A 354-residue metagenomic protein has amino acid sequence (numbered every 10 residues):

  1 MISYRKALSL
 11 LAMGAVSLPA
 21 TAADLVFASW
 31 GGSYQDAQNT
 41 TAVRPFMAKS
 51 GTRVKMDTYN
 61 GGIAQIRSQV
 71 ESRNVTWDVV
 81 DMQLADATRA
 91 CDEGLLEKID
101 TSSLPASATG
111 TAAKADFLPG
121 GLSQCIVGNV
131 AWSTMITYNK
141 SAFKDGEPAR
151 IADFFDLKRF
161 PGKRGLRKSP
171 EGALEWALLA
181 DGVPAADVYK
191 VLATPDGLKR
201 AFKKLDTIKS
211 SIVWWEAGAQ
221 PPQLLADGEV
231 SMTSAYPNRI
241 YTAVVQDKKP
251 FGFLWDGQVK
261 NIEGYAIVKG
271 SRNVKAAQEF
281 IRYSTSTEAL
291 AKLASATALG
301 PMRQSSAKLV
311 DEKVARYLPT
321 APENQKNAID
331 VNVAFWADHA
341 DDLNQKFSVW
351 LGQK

Functional and structural regions predicted by a protein language model:
K6, L18-A22: Sec/Tat signal peptide C-region and signal peptidase I cleavage site
A23-A90: Early extracytoplasmic/lumenal segment of secretory-pathway proteins
G32-A37, M82-A87, C91-Q220: Extracytoplasmic ligand-binding site segments that recognize negatively charged/polar headgroups
N74-D81, W214-W215, S231-Y236, G252: Paired acidic/hydrophobic, glycine-rich loop segments that form the ligand-binding mouth/hinge of periplasmic-binding
A87-R89, M232-P250: A ligand-binding cleft/hinge motif common to bilobed small-molecule-binding domains
L198-I208, V245-S271: Periplasmic-binding protein-like
Q223, E323-K354: Conserved C-terminal helix/tail region of periplasmic/extracytoplasmic solute-binding proteins
E263, V268-A328: Mature extracytoplasmic/periplasmic domains
